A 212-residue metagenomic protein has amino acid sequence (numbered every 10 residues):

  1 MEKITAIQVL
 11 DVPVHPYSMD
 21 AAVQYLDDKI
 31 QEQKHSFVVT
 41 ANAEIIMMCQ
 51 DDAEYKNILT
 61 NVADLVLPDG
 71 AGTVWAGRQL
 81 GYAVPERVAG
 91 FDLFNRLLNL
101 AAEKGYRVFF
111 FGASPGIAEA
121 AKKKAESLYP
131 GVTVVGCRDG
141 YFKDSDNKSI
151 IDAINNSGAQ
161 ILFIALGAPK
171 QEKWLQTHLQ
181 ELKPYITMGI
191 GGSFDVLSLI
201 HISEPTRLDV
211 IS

Functional and structural regions predicted by a protein language model:
M1-E86: N-terminal nucleotide/polyanion-binding subdomain common to many enzyme families
N42-I45, L166-Q171, S193-F194: Short glycine-rich anion-binding loops that position phosphate/pyrophosphate groups of nucleotides and phosphorylated
D64, V108, V135, Q160 (+1 more regions): Conserved acidic residues
A71, Y185-L199: Venus flytrap/periplasmic-binding-protein-like
V74-A153, S157: Conserved beta-alpha
K122, E172-E181: Short Gly/Thr/Asp-enriched flexible loops that form oxyanion-binding sites at enzyme active sites
I154, G158-F163, A168, P184: Proline-aspartate-enriched helix->loop->beta-strand connector
I200-S212: Single conserved hydrophobic/aromatic residue that forms the stacking wall/gate of nucleotide- or nucleobase-binding
